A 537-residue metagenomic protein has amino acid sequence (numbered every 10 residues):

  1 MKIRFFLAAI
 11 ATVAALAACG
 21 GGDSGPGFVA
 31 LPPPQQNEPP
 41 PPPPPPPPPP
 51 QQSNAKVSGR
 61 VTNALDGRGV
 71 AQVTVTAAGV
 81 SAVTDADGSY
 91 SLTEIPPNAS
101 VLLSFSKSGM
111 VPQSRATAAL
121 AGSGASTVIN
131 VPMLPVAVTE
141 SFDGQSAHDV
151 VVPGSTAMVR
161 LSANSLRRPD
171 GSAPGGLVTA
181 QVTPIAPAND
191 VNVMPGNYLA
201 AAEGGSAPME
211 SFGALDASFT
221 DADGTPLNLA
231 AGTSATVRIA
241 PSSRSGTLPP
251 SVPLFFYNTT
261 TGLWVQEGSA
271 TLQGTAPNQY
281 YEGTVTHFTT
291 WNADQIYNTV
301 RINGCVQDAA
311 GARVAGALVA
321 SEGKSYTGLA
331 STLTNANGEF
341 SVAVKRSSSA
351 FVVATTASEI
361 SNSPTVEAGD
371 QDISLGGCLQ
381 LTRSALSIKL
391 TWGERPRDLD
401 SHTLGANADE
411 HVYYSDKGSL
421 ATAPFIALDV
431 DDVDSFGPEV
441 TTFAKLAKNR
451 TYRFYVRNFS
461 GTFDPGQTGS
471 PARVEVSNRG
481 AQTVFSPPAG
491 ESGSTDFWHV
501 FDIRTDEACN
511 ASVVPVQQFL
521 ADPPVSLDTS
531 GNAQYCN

Functional and structural regions predicted by a protein language model:
V13-N54: Bacterial Sec-dependent N-terminal signal peptides
P49, A118-S141, A276-Q279, T284-Q295 (+3 more regions): Extracellular beta-sheet/turn segments enriched in Thr/Pro/Gly and aliphatic residues
P50-A71, N303-A317, E322, L390-R395: Structural motif
S81, D85-E94, A330-S331, N335-V344 (+2 more regions): Short, surface-exposed beta-strand/beta-hairpin micro-motifs centered on an aromatic residue
D87, N130-G154, A173, A186-D190 (+5 more regions): Proteolytic cleavage junctions
S91-S100, A240-G246, E339-A350, T442-R450 (+1 more regions): Short Pro-Gly-centered beta-turn/loop motif in secreted/extracellular proteins
P96-S123, P132-L134, S347-D370: A short, solvent-exposed loop/turn motif at the edges and junctions of modular extracellular/periplasmic domains
L379-N537: Intrinsic-disorder/low-complexity signal
